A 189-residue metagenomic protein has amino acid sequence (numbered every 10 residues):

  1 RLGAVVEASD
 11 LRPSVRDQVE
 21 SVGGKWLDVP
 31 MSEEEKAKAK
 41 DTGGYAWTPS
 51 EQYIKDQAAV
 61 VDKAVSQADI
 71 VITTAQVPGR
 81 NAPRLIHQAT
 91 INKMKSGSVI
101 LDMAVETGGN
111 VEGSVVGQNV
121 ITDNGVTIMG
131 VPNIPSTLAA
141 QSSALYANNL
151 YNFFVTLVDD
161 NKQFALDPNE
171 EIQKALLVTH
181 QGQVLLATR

Functional and structural regions predicted by a protein language model:
R1-A64: Glycine-rich phosphate/diphosphate-binding loop of Rossmann-like nucleotide-binding domains
L2, V22-K25, H87-K93, V116-N119 (+1 more regions): Short, solvent-exposed amphipathic alpha-helical segments in soluble enzyme and RNA/protein-processing domains
L2-V5, S9-R12, V19-W26, A64-A68 (+4 more regions): Change "in soluble alpha/beta enzymes" to "in soluble alpha/beta proteins
S9-L11, V22, V29-P30, T74-Q76 (+4 more regions): Fold-independent oxyanion-binding glycine-rich loops and adjacent beta-strand/coil segments at enzyme active sites
R12-S14, I54-V60, L85-H87, G113-V115 (+1 more regions): Glycine-rich, charged/polar anion/phosphate-binding loops that engage phosphate groups from diverse ligands
A37-V71, A75-Q88, V131, A139: A structured beta-alpha segment of the ubiquitous adenosine-cofactor-binding alpha/beta core
I70-M129: ADP-ribose/adenylate-binding Rossmann-like module
V105, V111-R189: Adenosine-phosphate binding glycine-rich loop
